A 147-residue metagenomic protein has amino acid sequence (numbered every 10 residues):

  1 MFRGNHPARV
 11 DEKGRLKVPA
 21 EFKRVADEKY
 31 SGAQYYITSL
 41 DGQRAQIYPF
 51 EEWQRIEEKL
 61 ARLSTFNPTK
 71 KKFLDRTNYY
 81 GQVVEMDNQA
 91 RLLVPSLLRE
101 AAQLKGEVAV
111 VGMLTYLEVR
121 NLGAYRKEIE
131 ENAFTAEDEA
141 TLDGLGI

Functional and structural regions predicted by a protein language model:
F2-G4, Y79-Y80: Short, small/polar residue-rich loop motifs at catalytic or cofactor-binding pockets
R3-L16, A20-Q43: A positional/architectural concept
E12, R55-L60: Positively charged
G14-V18, Y48, A90-V94, L117-V119: Short, structured motif recognition centered on aromatic/hydrophobic residues
K29-R44, G81, Q103-R120, A124 (+1 more regions): A short beta-strand-loop micro-motif that forms or neighbors metal/cofactor- and ligand-binding patches at active-site
G42-Y48, I56: Short, well-structured hydrophobic secondary-structure segments
A61-L92, L98: Short, solvent-exposed interaction modules
E118, L122-I147: Short, Lys/Arg-rich amphipathic alpha-helical interaction segments that bind nucleic acids or acidic protein surfaces
